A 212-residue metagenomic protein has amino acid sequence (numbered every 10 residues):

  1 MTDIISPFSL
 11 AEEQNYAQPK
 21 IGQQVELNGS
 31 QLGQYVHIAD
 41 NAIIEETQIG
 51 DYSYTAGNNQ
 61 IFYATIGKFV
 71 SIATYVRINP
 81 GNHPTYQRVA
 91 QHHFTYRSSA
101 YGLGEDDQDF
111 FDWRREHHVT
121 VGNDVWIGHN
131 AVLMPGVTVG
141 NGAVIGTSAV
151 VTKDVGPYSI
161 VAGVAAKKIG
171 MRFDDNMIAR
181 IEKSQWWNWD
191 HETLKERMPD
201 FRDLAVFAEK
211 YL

Functional and structural regions predicted by a protein language model:
F8-S9, N15-L32, H37-P135, V164: Flexible, glycine/small-residue-enriched loop-and-beta-strand segment within the central core of proteins
N82-H83, V155, M171-F173: Conserved catalytic-core motifs of eukaryotic protein kinase domains, centered on the activation segment
D112, H117, Q185-P199: Leloir-type glycosyltransferase catalytic cores
L133-A143, A149-T152: Beta-rich strand-turn-strand
I145, G163: Conserved G/P- and acidic residue-centered "switch" motifs that form tight phosphate/ATP-binding loops in soluble
V164-F173, I178: Short, charge-rich, low-complexity interaction segments located in flexible loops at or near secondary-structure
T193-L212: ABC ATPase nucleotide-binding domains
